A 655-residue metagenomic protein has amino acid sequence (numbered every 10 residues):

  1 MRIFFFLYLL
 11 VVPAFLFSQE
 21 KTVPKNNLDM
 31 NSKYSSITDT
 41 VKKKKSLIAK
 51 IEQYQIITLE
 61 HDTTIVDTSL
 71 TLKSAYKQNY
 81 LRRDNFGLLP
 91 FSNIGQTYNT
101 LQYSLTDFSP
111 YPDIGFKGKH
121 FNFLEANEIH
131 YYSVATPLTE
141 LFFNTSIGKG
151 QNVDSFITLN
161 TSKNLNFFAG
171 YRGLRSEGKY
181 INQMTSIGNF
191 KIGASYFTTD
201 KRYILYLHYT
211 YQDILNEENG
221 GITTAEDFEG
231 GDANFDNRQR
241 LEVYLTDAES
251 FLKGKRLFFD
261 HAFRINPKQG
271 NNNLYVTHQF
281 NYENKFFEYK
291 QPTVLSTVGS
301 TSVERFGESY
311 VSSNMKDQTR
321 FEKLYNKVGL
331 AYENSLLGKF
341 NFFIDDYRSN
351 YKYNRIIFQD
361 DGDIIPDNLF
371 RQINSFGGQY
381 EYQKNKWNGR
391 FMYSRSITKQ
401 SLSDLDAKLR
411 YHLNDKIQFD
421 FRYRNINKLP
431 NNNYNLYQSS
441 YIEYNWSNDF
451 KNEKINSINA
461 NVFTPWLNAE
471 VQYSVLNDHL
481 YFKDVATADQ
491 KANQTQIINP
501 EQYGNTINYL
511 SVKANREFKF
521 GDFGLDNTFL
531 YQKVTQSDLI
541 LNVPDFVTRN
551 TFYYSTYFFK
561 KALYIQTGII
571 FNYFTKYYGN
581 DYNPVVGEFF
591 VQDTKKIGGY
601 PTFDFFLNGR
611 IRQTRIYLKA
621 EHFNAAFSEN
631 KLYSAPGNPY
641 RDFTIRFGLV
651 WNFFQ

Functional and structural regions predicted by a protein language model:
M1-K25, F421, K619, D642-F643 (+1 more regions): Bacterial Sec-dependent N-terminal signal peptides
L16-Q78: Sec-dependent signal peptide cleavage junction
T40, L47-T63, T68, N144 (+5 more regions): Outer-membrane beta-barrel proteins
K73-A126, S133, S335: Low-complexity, highly charged intrinsically disordered N-terminal segments that act as targeting/localization
P112-I114, F121, E125-I157, G178: Short strand-turn segments of transmembrane beta-barrel domains in outer membranes, especially the first one or two
V134-T136, F251-L295, S313-Q655: Exposed, low-structure sequence patches enriched in small/polar residues
Q151-G173, N182-L215: Transmembrane beta-barrel wall of Gram-negative outer-membrane proteins
K201-D260, K285-L295, V311, T319 (+2 more regions): Flexible loop and strand-edge segments within Gram-negative outer membrane beta-barrel domains
